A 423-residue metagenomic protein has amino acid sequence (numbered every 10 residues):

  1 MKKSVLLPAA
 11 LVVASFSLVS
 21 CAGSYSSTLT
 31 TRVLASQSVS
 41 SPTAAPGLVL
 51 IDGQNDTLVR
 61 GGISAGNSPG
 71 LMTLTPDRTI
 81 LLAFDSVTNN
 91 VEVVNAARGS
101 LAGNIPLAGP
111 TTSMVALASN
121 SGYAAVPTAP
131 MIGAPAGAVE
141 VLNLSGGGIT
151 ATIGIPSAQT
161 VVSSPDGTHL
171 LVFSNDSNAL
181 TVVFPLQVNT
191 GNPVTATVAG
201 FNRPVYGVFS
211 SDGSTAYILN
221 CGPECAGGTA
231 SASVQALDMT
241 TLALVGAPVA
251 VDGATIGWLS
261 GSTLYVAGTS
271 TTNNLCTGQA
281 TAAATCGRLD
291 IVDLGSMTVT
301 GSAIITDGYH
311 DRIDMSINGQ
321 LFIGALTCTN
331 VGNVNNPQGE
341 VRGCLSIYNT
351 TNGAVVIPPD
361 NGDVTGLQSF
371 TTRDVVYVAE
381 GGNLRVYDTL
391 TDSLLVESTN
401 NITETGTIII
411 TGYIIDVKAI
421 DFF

Functional and structural regions predicted by a protein language model:
L11, S15-S41: Bacterial Sec-dependent N-terminal signal peptides
V33, L81, G122-A124, L170 (+4 more regions): Hydrophobic beta-strand positions that form the internal "hydrophobic ladder" of WD40/Gbeta-like beta-propeller blades
S36, F84, A125-P127, F173 (+4 more regions): Residue-level marker for isolated small/hydroxyl-bearing positions within beta-strands of beta-sheet-rich domains
V39-T43, V87-N90, A129-A134, D176-A179 (+4 more regions): Short glycine/acidic-enriched loop and turn motifs that connect beta-strands
G47-V49, N90-E92, G137-E140, A179-V182 (+4 more regions): A short loop-to-beta-strand structural motif that recurs across blades of beta-propeller domains
T57-S64, S100-P106, G147-I153, T190-A199 (+4 more regions): A short beta-strand motif characteristic of beta-propeller blades
N67-P76, G109-S119, P156-P165, N202-F209 (+4 more regions): Repeated scaffold domains used in trafficking and secretory/extracellular systems, primarily beta-propellers
A379-F423: Blade-level signature of beta-propeller repeat domains, shared across WD40, Kelch, NHL, RCC1 and BNR/Asp-box propellers
